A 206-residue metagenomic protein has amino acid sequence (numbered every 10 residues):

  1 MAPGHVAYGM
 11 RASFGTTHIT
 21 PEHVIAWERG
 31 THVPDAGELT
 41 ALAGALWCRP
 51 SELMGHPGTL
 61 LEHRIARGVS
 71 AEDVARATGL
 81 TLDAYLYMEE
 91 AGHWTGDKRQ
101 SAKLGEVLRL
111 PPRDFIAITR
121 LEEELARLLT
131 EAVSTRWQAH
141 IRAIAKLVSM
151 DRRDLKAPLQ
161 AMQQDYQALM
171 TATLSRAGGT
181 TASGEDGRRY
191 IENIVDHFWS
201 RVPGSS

Functional and structural regions predicted by a protein language model:
M1-F14, G58-A77: Short basic helix-loop element that most often maps to the first helix and adjoining turn of HTH DNA-binding modules
A2, S13, T20-H23, D35 (+4 more regions): Short coil turns linking two alpha-helices in DNA-binding domains
M10, E28, E38, M54-P57 (+5 more regions): DNA major-groove recognition helix of helix-turn-helix
R11-H32, G79-T95: Recognition helix of helix-turn-helix/homeodomain-like DNA-binding domains that insert into the DNA major groove
D35-E52, R99-F115: DNA major-groove recognition helix of helix-turn-helix/homeodomain DNA-binding modules
R67-V107: Basic (Lys/Arg-enriched) interaction patch that binds polyanionic ligands
V133-S206: Charged, low-complexity intrinsically disordered regulatory/assembly segments
